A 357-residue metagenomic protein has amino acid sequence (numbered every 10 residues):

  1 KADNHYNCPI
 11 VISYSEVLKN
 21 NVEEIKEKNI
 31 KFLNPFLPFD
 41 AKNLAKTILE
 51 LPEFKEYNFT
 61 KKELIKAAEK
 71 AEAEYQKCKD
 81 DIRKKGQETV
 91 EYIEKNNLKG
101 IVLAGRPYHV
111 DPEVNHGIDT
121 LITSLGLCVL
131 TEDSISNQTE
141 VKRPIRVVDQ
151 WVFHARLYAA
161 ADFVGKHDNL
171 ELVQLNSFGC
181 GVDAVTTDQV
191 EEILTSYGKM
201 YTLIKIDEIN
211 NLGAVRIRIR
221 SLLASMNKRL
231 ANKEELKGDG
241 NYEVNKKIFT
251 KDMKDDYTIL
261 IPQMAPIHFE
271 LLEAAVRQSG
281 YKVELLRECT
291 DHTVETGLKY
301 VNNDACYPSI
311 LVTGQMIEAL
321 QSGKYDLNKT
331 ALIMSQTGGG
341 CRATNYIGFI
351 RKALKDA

Functional and structural regions predicted by a protein language model:
K1-A357: An N-terminal assembly and electron-transfer interface module characteristic of large anaerobic redox and radical
